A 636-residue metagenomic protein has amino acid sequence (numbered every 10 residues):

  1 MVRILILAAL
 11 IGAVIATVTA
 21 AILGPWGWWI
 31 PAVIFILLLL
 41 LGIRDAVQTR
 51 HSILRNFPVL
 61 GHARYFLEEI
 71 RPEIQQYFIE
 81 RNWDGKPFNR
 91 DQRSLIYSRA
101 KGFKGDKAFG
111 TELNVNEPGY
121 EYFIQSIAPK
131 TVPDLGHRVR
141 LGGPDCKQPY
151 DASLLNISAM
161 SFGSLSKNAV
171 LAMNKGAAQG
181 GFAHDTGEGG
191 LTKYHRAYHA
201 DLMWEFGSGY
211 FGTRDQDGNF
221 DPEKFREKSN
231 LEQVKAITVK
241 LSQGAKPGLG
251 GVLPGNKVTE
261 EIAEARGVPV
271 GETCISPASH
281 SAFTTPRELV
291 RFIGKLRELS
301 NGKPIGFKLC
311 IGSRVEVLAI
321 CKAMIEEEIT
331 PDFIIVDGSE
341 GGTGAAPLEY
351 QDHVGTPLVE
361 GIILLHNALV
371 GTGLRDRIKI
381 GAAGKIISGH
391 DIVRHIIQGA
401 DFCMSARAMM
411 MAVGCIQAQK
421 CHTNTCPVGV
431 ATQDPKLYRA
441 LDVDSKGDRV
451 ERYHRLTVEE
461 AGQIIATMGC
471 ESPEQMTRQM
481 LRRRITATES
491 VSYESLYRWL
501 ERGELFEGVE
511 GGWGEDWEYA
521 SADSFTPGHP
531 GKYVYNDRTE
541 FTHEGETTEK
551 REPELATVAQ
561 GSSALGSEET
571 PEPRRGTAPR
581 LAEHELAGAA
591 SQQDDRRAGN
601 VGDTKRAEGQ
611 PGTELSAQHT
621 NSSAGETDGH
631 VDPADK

Functional and structural regions predicted by a protein language model:
V2-H199, W204-A245, P254-G255, R478-V558 (+1 more regions): Conserved, well-structured core domains of diverse proteins
A178, S229-N230, I325-E327, I396 (+1 more regions): Non-catalytic positions within long, well-ordered alpha-helices that form the structural scaffold/packing of enzyme
R214-V234, K240, P357, N367 (+7 more regions): Phosphate/diphosphate-binding loops
L231-P254, R314-D332, V336: Carboxylate/His-rich catalytic cores and anion/metal-binding grooves
G244-K246, P269, C274-I275: Long, well-ordered, tryptophan-enriched scaffold segments
I275-Y438: Glycine-rich phosphate/ribose-binding loops and adjacent secondary-structure elements that form binding surfaces
G414-R478, R484: Active-site or pore-adjacent capping/gating segments
T557-D635: Mixed-charge, low-complexity intrinsically disordered regions enriched for alternating acidic
